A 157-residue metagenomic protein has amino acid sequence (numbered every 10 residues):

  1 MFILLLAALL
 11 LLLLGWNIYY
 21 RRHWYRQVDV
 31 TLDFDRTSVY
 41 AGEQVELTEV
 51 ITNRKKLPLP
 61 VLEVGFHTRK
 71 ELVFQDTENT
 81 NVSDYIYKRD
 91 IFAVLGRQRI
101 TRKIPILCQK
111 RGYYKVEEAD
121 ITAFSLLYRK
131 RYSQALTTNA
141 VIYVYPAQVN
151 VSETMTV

Functional and structural regions predicted by a protein language model:
M1-G15, Y19-R21: An extended acidic
L14-V157: An amphipathic, basic-hydrophobic helix/alpha-beta surface used to engage anionic, phosphate-rich ligands or surfaces
